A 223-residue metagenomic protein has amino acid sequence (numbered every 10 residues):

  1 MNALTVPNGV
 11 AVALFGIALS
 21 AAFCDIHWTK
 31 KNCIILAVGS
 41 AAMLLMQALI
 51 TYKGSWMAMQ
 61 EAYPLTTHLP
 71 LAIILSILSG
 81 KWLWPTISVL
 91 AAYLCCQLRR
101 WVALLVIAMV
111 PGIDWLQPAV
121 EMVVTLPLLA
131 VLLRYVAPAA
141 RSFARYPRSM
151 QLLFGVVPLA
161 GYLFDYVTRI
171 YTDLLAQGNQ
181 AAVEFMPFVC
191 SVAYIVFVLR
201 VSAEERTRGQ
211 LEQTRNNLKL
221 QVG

Functional and structural regions predicted by a protein language model:
M1-A13, G54: Hydrophobic transmembrane alpha-helical segments in integral membrane proteins
M1-A3, D114-Q117, Q177-E184: Interfacial loop-to-helix junctions that mark the boundaries of transmembrane helices in multi-pass membrane
M1-V6, I35, G39, L69-A72: Hydrophobic alpha-helical bundles in membrane proteins
A3, P7, A119, V123 (+1 more regions): Hydrophobic alpha-helical transmembrane segments of multi-pass membrane proteins
L14-C33, M46-L175: Juxtamembrane segments at transmembrane-helix boundaries in multi-pass signal-transduction membrane proteins
G39-L45: N-terminal hydrophobic segments of proteins, predominantly signal-anchor/transmembrane helices of inner/organellar
A130-F143, D165-N179, F185-L218: Juxtamembrane or sensor-core-proximal signal-transducing alpha helices that couple sensory domains to cytosolic
G155-G161, N216-G223: Cytosolic juxtamembrane regulatory segments of multi-pass membrane proteins
